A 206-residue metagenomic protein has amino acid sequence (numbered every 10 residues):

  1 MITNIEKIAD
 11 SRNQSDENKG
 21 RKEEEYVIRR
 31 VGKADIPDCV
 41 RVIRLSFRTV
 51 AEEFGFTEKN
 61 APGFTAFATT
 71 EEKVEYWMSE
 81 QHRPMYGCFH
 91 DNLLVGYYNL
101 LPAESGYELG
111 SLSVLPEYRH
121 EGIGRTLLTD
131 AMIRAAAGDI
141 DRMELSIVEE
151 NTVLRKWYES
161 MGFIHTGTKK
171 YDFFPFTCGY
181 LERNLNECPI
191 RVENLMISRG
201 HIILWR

Functional and structural regions predicted by a protein language model:
N4, D10-N13, N18, N194 (+1 more regions): Intrinsic-disorder-associated, low-complexity terminal segments enriched in Asp/Asn/His/Tyr and depleted of Lys/Arg
E25-V27: Extreme N-terminal starter segment of soluble prokaryotic enzymes
R30-I36, V40-E117, L128-D130, R134 (+3 more regions): Acetyl-CoA-dependent GNAT
V114, V148-E149: Short amphipathic helical patch at the helix-1/turn junction of helix-turn-helix
Y118, G122: Glycine-rich phosphate-binding loop
R125: Residues forming the Rossmann-fold NAD(P)(H) cofactor-binding site
E144-V148, R155, E159, I164-Y180: Conserved catalytic-core motifs of GNAT/GCN5-like acyltransferases
